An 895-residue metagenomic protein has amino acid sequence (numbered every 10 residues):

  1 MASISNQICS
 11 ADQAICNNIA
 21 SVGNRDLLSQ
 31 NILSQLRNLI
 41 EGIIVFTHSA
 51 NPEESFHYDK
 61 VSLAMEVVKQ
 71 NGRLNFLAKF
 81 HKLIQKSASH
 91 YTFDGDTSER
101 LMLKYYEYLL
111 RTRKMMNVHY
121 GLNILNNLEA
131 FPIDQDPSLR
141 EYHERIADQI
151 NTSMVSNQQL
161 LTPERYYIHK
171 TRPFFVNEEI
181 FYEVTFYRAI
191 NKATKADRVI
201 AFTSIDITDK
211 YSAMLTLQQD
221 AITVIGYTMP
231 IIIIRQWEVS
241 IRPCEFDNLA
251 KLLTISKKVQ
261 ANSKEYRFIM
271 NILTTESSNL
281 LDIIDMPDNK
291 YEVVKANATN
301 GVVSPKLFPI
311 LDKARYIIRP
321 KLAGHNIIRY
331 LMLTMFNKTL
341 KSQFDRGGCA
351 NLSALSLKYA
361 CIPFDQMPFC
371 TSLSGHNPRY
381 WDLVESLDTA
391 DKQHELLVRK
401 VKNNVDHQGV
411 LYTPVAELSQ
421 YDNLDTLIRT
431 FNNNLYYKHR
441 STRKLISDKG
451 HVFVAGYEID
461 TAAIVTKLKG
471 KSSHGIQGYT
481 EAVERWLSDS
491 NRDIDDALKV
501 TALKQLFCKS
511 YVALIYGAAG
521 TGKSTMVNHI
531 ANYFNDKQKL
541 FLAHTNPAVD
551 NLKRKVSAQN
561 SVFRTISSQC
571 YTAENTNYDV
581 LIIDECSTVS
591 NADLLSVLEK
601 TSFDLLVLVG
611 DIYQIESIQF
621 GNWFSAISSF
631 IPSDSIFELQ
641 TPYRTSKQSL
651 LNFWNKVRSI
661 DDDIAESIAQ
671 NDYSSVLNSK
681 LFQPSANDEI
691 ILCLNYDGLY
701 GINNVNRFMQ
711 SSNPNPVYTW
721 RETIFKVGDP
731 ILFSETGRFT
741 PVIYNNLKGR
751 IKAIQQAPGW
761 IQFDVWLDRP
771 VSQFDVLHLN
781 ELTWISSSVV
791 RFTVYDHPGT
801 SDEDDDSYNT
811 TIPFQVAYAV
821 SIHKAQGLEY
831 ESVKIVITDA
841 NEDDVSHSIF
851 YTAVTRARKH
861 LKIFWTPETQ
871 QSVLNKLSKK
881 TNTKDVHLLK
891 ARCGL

Functional and structural regions predicted by a protein language model:
A2-T203, Y211: Extended low-complexity, intrinsically disordered and solenoidal helical-scaffold regions
Y120-N127, I133, S138-I476: N-terminal accessory nucleic-acid engagement/regulatory domains that precede and modulate ATP-driven motor cores
T461-S472, W654-V657, A853-A857: Short amphipathic C-terminal alpha-helix that caps PH/PH-like domains
Q477-S490: Conserved adenine-nucleotide phosphate-binding loops and their immediately adjacent elements
S490-Y511: N-terminal pre-P-loop "Q-motif" helix
K504, C508, V512-A669: ASCE P-loop NTPase helicase motor core
A513-V556, V609, I664-F708, V717-I724 (+2 more regions): Conserved RecA-like ASCE P-loop NTPase motor core of nucleic-acid helicases/translocases
T521, N560-R564, S633, T645-Q648 (+1 more regions): Core RecA-like ATPase module of SF1/SF2 helicases and allied nucleic-acid translocases
